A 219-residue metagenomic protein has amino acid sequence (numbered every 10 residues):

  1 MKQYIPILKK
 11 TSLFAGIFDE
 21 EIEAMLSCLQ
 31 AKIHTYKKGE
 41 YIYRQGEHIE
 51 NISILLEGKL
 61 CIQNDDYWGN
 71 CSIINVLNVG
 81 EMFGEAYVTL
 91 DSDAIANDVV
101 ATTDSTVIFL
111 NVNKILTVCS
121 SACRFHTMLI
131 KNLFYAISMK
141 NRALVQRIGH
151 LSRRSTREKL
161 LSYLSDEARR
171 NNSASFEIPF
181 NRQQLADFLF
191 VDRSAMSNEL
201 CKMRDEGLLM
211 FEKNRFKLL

Functional and structural regions predicted by a protein language model:
M1-K38, Y87-L90: Cyclic nucleotide-binding regulatory module and flanking cytosolic helices
Y4, C119-K131, Y135-S152: Inter-domain helical "communication" segments and dimerization helices that couple sensory or membrane-embedded modules
G39, E50-Q63, N78-G80: Glycine- and acidic-residue-biased ligand/ion/polar-headgroup-sensing regions
Y41-E47: Short phosphate-coordinating micro-motif centered on Lys-Gly-acidic
L60-S72: A short beta-strand-loop-beta hairpin characteristic of the jelly-roll/cupin
I73-K131: Cyclic-nucleotide recognition modules
R154-K159, Y163-L219: Phosphate-/nucleic-acid-contacting segments
